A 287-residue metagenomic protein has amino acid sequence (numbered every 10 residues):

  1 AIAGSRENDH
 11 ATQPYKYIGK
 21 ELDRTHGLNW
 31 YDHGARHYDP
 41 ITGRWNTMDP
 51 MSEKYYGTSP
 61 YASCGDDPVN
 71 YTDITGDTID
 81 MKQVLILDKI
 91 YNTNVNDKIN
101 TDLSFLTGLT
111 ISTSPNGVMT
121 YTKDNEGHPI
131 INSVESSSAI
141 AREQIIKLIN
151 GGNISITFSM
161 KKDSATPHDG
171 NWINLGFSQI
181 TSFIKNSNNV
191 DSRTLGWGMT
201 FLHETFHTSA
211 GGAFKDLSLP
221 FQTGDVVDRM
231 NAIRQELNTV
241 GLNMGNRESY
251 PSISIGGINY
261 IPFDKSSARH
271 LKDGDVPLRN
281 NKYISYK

Functional and structural regions predicted by a protein language model:
A1-D32, V69: A motif-centric feature for acidic-aromatic and gly/ser/thr-rich catalytic loops and repeats
H33-A35, W197: Short loop/turn microsegments at loop-to-beta-strand junctions
H37, F201-A210: Active-site His/Glu-centered metal-binding helix of metallohydrolases
G43-P50: Blade-edge beta-strand/turn elements of extracellular beta-propeller and related beta-sheet repeat scaffolds
T78-S159: A metal-dependent hydrolase signature that marks the N-terminal structural subdomain at the beginning of catalytic folds
N153-G198, T208-G212: Active-site scaffold of zinc-dependent metalloenzymes
S209-K287: Active-site or metal-binding loop neighborhoods of secreted/extracellular toxin and effector enzymes
